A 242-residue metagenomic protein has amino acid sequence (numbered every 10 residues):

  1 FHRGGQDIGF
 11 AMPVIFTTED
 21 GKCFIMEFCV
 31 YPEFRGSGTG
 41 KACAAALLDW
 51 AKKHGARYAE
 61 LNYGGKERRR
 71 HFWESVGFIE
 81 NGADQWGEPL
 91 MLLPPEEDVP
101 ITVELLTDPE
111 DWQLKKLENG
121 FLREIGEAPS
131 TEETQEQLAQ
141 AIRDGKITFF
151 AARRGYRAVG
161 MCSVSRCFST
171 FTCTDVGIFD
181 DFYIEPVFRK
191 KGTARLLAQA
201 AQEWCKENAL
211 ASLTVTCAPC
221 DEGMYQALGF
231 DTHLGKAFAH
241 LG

Functional and structural regions predicted by a protein language model:
F1-G21, M26, Y31, A44 (+4 more regions): Acetyl-CoA-dependent GNAT
F28-R35, G64, F182-R189: A short, internal acetyl-CoA/4′-phosphopantetheine-binding micro-motif in the GNAT/acyltransferase core
A42-Y58, E185, L196-S212: Conserved acyl-CoA
A44, K66-R69, W86-M91, A198 (+1 more regions): Short glycine/proline-centered loop/turn elements that form peptide/ligand docking sites
E60-R70, L213-M224, F238-G242: Conserved beta-strand-loop-alpha-helix junction that forms the acyl-donor binding cleft
E74-A83, Q226-K236: Conserved acetyl-CoA-binding loop of GNAT-fold acetyltransferases
L93-P109: Conserved N-terminal entry element of GNAT/NAT acetyltransferase domains
